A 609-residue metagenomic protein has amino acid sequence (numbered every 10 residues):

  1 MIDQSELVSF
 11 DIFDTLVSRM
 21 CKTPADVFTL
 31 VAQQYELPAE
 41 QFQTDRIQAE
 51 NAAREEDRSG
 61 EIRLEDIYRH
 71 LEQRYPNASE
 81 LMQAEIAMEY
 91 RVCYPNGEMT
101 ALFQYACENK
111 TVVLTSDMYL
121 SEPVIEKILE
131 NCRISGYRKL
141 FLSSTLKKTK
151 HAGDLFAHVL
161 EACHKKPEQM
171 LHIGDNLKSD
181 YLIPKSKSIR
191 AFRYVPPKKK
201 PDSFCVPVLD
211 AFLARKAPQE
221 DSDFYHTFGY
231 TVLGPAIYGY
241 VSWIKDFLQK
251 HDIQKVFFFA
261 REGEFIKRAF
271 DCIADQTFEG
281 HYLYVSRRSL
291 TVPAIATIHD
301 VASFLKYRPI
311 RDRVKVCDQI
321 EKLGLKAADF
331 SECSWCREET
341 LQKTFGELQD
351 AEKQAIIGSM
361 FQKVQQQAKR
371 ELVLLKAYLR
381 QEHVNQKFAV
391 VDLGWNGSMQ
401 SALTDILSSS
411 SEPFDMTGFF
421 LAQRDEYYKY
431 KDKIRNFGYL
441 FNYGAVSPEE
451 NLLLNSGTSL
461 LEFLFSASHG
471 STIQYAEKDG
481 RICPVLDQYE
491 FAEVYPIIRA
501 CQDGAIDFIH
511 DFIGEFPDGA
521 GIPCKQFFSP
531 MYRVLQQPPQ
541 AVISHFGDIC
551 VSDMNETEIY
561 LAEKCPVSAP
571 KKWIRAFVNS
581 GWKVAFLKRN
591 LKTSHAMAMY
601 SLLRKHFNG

Functional and structural regions predicted by a protein language model:
I2-D45: Active-site neighborhood of HAD-like aspartate-dependent phosphohydrolases
R19, V27-V31, F103, M118 (+1 more regions): Nucleic acid-processing catalytic cores of prokaryotic defense/repair systems
D45-D66: N-terminal accessory alpha/beta regions
S59-L114: Short, acidic loop-to-helix structural element flanking the phosphoryl-transfer center in phosphate-processing enzymes
V113-T115, Y119-Q169: Substrate-recognition "cap/lid" segment bordering the active-site pocket of phosphatases
A157-I173, Y181-L182, S186-G609: Long, low-complexity, Lys/Arg-enriched
